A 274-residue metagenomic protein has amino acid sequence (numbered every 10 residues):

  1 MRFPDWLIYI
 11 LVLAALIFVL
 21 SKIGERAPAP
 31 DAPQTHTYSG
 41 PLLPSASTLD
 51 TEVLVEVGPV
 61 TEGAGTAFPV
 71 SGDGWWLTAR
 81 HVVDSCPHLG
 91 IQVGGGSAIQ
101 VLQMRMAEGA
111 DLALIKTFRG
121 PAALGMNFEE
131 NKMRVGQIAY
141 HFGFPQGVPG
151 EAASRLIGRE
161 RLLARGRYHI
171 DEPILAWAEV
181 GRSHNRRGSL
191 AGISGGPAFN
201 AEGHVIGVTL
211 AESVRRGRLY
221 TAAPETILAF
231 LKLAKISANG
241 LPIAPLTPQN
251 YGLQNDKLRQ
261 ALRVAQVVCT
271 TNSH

Functional and structural regions predicted by a protein language model:
D5-I8, I23-A46, L54, A123 (+1 more regions): C-terminal cap/linker of serine protease catalytic domains
V12-E25: Hydrophobic alpha-helical membrane-insertion segments, chiefly the h-region of N-terminal signal peptides
G24-Q34, I138-H141, I157-R161: Interdomain regulatory linker/hinge segments that flank or connect interaction modules in polarity/junction/synaptic
T48-G58, A113, F118-G125, G150-G240: Active-site region of chymotrypsin-like
E52-A79, S97-V101, G195, G252-Q254 (+1 more regions): A conserved glycine-rich beta-strand in the N-terminal activation segment of trypsin-fold
G72-E151, G188, S237-N250: Conserved active-site neighborhood of the chymotrypsin/trypsin-like protease fold
W76-A79, V135-P145, G192-R215, L262-V268: Active-site-proximal beta-strands of protease catalytic cores
